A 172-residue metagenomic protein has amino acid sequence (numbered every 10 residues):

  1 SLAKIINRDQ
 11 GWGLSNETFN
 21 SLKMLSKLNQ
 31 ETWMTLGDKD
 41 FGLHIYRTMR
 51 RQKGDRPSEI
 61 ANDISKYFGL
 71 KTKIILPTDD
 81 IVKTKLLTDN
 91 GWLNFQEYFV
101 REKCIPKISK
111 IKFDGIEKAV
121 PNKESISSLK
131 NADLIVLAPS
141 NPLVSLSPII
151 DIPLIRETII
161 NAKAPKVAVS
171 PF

Functional and structural regions predicted by a protein language model:
S1-F113: Electropositive, gly/pro-rich neighborhoods at or near active sites that engage anionic ligands
L86, A138-S140: Hydrophobic, aromatic-enriched interface-forming segments
S109-L129, D151: Active-site glycine-rich loop that binds ribose-phosphate moieties when present
A132: An anion/phosphate-binding loop that grips the pyrophosphate of nucleotide cofactors and donors
V136-A138, V167-V169: Structural motif
S140-V144, F172: Short glycine-rich anion-binding loops that position phosphate/pyrophosphate groups of nucleotides and phosphorylated
I149-R156: Charged helix-capping and loop-helix junction motifs
N161-K166: A short helix->loop->beta-strand "cap" motif at the edges of active sites that frequently abuts
